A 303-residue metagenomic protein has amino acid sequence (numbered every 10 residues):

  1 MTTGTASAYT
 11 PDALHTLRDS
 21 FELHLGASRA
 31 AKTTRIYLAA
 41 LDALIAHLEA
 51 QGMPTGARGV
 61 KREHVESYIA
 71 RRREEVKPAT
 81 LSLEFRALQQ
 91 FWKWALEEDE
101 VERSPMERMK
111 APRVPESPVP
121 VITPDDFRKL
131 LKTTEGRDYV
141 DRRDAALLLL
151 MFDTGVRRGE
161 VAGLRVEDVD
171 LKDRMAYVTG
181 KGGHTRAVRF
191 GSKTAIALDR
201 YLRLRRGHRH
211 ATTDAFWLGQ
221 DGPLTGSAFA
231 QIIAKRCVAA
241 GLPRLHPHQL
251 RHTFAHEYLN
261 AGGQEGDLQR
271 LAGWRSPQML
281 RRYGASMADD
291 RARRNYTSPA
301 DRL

Functional and structural regions predicted by a protein language model:
M1-L303: Conserved catalytic core of the tyrosine transesterase superfamily
